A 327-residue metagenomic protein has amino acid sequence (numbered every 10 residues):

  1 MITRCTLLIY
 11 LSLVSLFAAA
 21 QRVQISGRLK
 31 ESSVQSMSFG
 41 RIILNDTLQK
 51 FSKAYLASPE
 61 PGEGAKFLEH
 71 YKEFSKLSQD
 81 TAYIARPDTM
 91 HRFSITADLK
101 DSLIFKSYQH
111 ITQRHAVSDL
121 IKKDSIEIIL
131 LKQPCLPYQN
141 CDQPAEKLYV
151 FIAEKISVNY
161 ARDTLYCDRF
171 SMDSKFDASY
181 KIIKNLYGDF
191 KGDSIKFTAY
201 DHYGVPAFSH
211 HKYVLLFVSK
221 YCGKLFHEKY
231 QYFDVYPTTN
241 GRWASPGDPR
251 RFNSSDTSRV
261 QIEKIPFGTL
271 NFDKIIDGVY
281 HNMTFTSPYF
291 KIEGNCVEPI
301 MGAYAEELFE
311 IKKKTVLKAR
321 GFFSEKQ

Functional and structural regions predicted by a protein language model:
V23-E31, K66-E69: A short, amphipathic beta-strand motif
G27, Y83, P87-I95, I128: Glycine-centered loop-to-beta-strand initiation motif
K50-M90, D189: Short, acidic Ser/Thr/Gly-rich low-complexity loop/linker segments typical of extracellular and cell-surface proteins
S94-S102: Short Pro-Gly-centered beta-turn/loop motif in secreted/extracellular proteins
S102-A116: A short, solvent-exposed loop/turn motif at the edges and junctions of modular extracellular/periplasmic domains
D119-Y138: Extracellular beta-sheet/turn segments enriched in Thr/Pro/Gly and aliphatic residues
P134-Y232, V316-R320, S324-K326: Basic, polyanion-binding surface patches
Y213-Q327: Netrin-like (NTR/C345C) domain of secreted extracellular proteins
